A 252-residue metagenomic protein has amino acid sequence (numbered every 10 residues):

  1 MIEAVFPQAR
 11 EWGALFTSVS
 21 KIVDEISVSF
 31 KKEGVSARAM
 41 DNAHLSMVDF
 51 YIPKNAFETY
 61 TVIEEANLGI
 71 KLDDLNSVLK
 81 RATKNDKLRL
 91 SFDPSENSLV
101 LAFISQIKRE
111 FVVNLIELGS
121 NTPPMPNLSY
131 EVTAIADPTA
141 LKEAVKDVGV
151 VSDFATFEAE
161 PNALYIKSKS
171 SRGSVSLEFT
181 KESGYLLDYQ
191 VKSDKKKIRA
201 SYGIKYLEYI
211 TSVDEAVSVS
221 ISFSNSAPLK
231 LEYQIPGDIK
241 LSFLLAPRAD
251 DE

Functional and structural regions predicted by a protein language model:
M1-S20, E25-V150, E158-E252: DNA polymerase sliding clamps and clamp-related checkpoint/processivity subunits
A155: Phosphate/anion-contacting hairpin/loop surfaces
